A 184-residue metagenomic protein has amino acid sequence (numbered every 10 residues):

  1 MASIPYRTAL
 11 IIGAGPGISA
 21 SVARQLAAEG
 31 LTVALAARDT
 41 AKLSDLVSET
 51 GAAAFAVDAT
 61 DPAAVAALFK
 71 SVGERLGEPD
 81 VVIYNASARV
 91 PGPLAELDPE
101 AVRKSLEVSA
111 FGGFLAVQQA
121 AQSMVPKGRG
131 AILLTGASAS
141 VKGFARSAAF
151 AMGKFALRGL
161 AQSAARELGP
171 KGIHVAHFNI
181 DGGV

Functional and structural regions predicted by a protein language model:
R7, E78-P79, P93, M124-G136 (+1 more regions): Active-site loop of short-chain dehydrogenase/reductase
G15-P16: Conserved glycine-rich cofactor-binding loop
L31-S44: Conserved glycine-rich Rossmann-like NAD(P)H-binding loop of the short-chain dehydrogenase/reductase
A56-A67, P99: The beta1-alpha1 cofactor-binding region of Rossmann-like NAD(H)/NADP(H)-dependent oxidoreductases
P93-L94, A101-L106: Substrate-binding pocket helix/loop in short-chain dehydrogenase/reductase
V117-Q118, Q162: A short, exposed helix-loop element centered on a Lys and neighboring polar residues
A131-A156, Q162, G169: Catalytic loop of short-chain dehydrogenase/reductase
